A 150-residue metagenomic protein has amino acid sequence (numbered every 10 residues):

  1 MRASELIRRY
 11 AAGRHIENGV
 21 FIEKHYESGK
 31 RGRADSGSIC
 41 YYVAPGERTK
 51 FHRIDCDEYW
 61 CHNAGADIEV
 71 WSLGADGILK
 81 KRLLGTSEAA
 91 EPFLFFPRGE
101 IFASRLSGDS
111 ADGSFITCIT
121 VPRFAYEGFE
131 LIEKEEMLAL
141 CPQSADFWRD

Functional and structural regions predicted by a protein language model:
M1-F95, A103-S104, S110-A111, P122-A125 (+1 more regions): Non-catalytic, conserved peripheral segments adjacent to functional cores
